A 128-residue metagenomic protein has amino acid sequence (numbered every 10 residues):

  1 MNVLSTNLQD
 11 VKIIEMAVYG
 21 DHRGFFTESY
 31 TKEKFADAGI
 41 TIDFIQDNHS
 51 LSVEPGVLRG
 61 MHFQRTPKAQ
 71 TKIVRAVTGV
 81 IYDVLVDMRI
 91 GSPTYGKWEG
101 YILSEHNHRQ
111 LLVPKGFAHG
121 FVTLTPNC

Functional and structural regions predicted by a protein language model:
M1-R109, T125-N127: Non-catalytic, conserved peripheral segments adjacent to functional cores
L111, H119-L124: Short beta-strand His + acidic residue motifs that chelate non-heme Fe in jelly-roll/DSBH and cupin folds
